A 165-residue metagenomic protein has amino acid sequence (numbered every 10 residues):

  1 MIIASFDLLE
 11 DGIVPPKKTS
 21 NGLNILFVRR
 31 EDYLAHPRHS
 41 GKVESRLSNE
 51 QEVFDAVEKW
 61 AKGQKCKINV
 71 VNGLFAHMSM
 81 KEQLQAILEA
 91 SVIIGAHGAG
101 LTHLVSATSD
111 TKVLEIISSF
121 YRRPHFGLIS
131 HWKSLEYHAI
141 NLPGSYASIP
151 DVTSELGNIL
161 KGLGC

Functional and structural regions predicted by a protein language model:
M1-C165: The feature primarily captures lumenal catalytic ectodomains of type II secretory-pathway glycosyltransferases
